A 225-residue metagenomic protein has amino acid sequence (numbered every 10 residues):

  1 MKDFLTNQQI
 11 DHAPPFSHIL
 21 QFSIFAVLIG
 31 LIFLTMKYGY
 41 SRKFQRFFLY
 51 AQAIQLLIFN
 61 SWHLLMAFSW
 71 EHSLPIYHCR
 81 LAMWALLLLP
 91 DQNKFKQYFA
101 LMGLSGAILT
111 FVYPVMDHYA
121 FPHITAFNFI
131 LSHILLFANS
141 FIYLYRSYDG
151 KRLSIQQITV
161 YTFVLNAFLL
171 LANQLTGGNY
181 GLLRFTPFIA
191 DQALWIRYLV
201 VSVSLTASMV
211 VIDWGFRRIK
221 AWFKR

Functional and structural regions predicted by a protein language model:
M1-R42, W195: N-terminal topogenic module of multi-pass integral membrane proteins
Q9-I24, S154-F163, Q174-D213: Membrane-interface transmembrane-helix boundary segments in multi-pass integral membrane proteins
I19-V27, P75-A85, V112, F127-A138: Membrane-embedded alpha-helical segments of multi-pass membrane proteins, especially the transmembrane helices
G30-K37, L135-I155: Alpha-helical transmembrane segments in multipass membrane proteins, preferentially the mid-helix core
S41-P90: A glycine-rich, hydrophobic loop/mini-helix early in the fold
Q52-H63, L104-M116, T162-N173: Aromatic-anchored segments of alpha-helical transmembrane domains
L64-S73, Q92-K94, V115-F127: Membrane-interface helix caps and helix-loop-helix hairpins in membrane proteins
L89-F99: Membrane-helix interface "capping/anchor" motifs
